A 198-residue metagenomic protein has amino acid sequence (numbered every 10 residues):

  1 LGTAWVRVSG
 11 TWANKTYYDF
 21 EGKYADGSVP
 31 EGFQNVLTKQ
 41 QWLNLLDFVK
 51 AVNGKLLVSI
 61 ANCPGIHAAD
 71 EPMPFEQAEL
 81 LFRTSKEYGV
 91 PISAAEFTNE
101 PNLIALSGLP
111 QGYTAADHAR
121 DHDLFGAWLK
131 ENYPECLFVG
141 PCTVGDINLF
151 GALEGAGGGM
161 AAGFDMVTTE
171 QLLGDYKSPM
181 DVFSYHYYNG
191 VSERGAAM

Functional and structural regions predicted by a protein language model:
L1-E76, E96, N102, L106-G108: N-terminal substrate-binding region of glycoside hydrolase catalytic domains
G2-V6, K50-L57, Y88-A94, Y133-F138 (+1 more regions): Loop/turn elements at helix/coil->beta-strand transitions in domains of secreted/extracellular proteins
E21-E31, A68, S107-Y113, F150-G163 (+1 more regions): Short, flexible/disordered intra-domain loops and linkers
Q34-L37, A69-M73, E87, Y113-D117 (+1 more regions): Extracytoplasmic/periplasmic, Sec-exported soluble proteins
D47-A51, T84, W128: Alpha-helical scaffold elements within enzyme catalytic domains, especially in hydrolases
V58-N62, I92, P101-L106, G112-H122 (+1 more regions): Aromatic-lined, polymer-binding surfaces characteristic of secreted/periplasmic polysaccharide-degrading enzymes
P74, A78-L81, A115-M198: Noncatalytic carbohydrate-binding groove/subsite architecture in carbohydrate-active enzymes
L81-I104: Hydrophobic or amphipathic alpha-helical targeting/insertion segments
